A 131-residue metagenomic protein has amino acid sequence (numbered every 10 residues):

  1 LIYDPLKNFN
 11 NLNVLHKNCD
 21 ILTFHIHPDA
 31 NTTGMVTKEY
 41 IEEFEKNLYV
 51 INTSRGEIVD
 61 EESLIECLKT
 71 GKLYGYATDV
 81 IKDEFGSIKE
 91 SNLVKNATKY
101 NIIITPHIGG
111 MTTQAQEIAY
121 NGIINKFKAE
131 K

Functional and structural regions predicted by a protein language model:
L1-K46: Rossmann-like dinucleotide/phosphate-binding beta-alpha-beta segment
N18, N52-T53: Short N-terminal helix-initiation segments at or just after the protein's N-terminus
N47, T53-K131: Rossmann-like dinucleotide-binding domain for NAD(H)/NADP(H)
